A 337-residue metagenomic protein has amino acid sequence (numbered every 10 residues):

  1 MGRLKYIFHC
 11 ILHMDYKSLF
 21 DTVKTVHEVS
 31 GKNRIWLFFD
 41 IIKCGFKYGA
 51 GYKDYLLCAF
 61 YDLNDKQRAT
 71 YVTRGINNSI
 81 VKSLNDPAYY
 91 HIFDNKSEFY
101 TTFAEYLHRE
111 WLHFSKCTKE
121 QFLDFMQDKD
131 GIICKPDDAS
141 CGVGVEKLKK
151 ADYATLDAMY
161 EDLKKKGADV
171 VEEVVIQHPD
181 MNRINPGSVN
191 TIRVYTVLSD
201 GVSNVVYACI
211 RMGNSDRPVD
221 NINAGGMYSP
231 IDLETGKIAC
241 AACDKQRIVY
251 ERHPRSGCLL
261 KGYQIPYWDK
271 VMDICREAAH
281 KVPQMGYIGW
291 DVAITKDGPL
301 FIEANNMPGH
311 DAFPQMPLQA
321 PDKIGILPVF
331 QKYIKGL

Functional and structural regions predicted by a protein language model:
Y6, C10-Q127, S140, C275: Conserved N-proximal alpha/beta basic substrate-recognition cap immediately N-terminal to, or forming the N-lobe
S79, S83-I192, S199-G201: Active-site nucleotide/adenylate-binding loops and adjacent lid/helix of ATP-dependent enzymes
H113-C117, I210, I288-D291: Acidic carboxylate-rich catalytic motifs and surrounding loops in phosphoryl-/glycosyl-chemistry enzymes
K129-G131, V189-R193, V205, Y287-G289 (+1 more regions): Extracellular structured ligand-interaction cores
D137, V174-V175, Y195, C209 (+2 more regions): Anionic group-transfer/hydrolysis microenvironments
S140, M212, M307-G309: Short, surface-exposed beta-strand-loop junctions and turns on beta-sheet-rich folds
N185, V189-D273: ATP-dependent carboxylate/phosphate-activation module, predominantly the ATP-grasp catalytic core and closely related
E251-R276, H280-Y287, I294-L337: C-terminal active-site "lid" helix and adjoining low-complexity regulatory extension at the edge of ATP-using catalytic
